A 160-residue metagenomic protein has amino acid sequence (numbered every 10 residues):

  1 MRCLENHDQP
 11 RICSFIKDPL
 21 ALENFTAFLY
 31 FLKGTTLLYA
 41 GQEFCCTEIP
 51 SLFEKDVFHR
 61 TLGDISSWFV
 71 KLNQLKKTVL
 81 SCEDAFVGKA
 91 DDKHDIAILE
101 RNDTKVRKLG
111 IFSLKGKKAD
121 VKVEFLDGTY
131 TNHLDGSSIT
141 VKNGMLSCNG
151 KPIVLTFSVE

Functional and structural regions predicted by a protein language model:
M1-T36, A40, F44, D91-K93: Alpha-amylase-like alpha-glycosidases and glucanotransferases acting on alpha-linked glucans and related
C3, F25, W68-L72, I153: Alpha-helical packing segments of well-folded alpha/beta enzyme cores
Q9, F31, L52, H59 (+1 more regions): Substrate-binding and catalytic surfaces of secreted/luminal carbohydrate-active proteins
C46-H94: Aromatic- and carboxylate-lined catalytic core of secreted/periplasmic carbohydrate-active enzymes
K89-E124: Carbohydrate-binding surface patches
E124-G136: Solvent-exposed beta-hairpin/edge-strand motifs
T140-E160: C-terminal beta-strand-rich structural cap/linker in extracellular carbohydrate-active enzymes
